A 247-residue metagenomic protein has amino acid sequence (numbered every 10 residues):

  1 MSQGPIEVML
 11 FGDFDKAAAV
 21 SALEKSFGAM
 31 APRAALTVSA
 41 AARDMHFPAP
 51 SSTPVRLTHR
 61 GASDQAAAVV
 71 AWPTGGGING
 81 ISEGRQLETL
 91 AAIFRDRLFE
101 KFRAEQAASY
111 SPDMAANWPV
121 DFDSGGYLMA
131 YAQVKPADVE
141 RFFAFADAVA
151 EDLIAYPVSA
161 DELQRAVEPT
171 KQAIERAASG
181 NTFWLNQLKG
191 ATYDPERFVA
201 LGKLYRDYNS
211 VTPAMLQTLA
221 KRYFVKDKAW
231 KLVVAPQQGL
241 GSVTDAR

Functional and structural regions predicted by a protein language model:
Q3-F11, D64-G77, I81, R103-S210 (+2 more regions): M16 family metallopeptidases and their MPP-like homologs
E7-A66, P73-G75, A235-R247: An aromatic/glycine/proline-enriched structural segment found at the starts of mature extracellular/organellar domains
V20-S21, E140, Q164, Q217-T218: Generic structural signal for individual residues within well-ordered alpha-helical segments across diverse proteins
A22-M30, P73, I93-R97, K101 (+4 more regions): Generic, well-ordered alpha-helical scaffold segments in large soluble proteins
V70, G80-R95: Active/ligand-binding-proximal structured segments within catalytic/core domains that scaffold catalytic residues
P112, M215-T218: Mature hydrolase/peptidase catalytic cores and their serpin-fold inhibitory cores, especially in secreted
